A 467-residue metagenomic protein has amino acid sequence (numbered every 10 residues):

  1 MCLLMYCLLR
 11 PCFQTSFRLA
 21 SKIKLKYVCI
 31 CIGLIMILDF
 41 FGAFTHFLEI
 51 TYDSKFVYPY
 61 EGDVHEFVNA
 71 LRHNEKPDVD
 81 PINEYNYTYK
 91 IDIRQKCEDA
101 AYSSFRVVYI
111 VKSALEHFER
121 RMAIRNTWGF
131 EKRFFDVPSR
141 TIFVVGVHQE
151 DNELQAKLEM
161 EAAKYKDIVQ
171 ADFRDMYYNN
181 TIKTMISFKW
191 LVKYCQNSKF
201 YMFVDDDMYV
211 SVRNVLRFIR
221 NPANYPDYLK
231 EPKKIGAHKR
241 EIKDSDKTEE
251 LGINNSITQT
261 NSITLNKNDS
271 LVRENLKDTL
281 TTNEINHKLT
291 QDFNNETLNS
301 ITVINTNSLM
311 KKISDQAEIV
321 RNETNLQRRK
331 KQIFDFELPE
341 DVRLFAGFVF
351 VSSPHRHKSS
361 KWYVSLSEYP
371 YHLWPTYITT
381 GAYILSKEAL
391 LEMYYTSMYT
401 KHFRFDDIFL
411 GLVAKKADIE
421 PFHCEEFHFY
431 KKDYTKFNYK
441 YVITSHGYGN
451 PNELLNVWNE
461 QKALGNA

Functional and structural regions predicted by a protein language model:
C2-A467: Secretory-pathway lumenal glyco-enzymes, predominantly type II signal-anchor Golgi glycosyltransferases
